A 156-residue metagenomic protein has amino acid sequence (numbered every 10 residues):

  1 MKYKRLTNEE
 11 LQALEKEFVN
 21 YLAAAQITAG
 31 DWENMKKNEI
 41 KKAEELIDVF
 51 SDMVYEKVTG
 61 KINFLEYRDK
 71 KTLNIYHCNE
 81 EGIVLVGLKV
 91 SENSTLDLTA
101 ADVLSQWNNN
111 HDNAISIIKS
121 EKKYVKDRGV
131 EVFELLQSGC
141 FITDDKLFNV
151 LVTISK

Functional and structural regions predicted by a protein language model:
K2-E66: N-terminal interaction modules that seed assembly of large macromolecular complexes
E10, K42, L46, F50 (+5 more regions): Non-membrane alpha-helical secondary structure
A13-K16, I27, D102, K119 (+1 more regions): Alpha-helical structural elements
L22-A25, K36, T59, E80 (+3 more regions): Generic alpha-helical secondary structure signal
W32-M35, E39, M53, K71 (+4 more regions): Short, surface-exposed, charged/polar-biased interaction segments
A43-A101: Long, charge-patterned amphipathic interaction tracts in eukaryotic proteins
V103-W107: Exported/extracytosolic protein signature
N110-K156: Glycine-rich, aromatic-bearing surface loops/beta-hairpins
